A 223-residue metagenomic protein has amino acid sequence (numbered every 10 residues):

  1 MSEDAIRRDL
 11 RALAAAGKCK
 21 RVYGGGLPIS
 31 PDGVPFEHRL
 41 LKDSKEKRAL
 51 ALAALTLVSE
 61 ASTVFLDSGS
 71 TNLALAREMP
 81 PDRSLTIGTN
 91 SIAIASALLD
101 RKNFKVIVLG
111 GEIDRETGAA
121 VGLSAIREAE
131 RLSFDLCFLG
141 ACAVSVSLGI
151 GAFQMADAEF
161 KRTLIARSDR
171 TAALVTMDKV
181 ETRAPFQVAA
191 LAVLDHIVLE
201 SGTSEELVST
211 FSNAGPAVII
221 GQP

Functional and structural regions predicted by a protein language model:
E3-S70, A76-S84, G88, I92 (+1 more regions): HTH-adjacent hinge/linker in prokaryotic transcriptional regulators
A15, A93-P223: Conserved phosphate- and dinucleotide-binding cores of soluble alpha/beta proteins, encompassing both enzyme active
I29-S30, A74, S145, V180: Short secondary-structure capping/turn micro-motifs that flank functional sites
